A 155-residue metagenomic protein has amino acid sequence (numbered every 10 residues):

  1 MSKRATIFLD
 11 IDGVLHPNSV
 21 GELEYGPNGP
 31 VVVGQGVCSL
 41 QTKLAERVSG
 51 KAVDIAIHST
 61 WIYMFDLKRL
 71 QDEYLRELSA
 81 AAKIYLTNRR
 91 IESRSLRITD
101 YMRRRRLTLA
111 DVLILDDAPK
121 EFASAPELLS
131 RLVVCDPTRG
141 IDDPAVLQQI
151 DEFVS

Functional and structural regions predicted by a protein language model:
S2-G50: Active-site neighborhood of HAD-like aspartate-dependent phosphohydrolases
R4-T6, D54, D111-L113: Structural motif
L9, H58-M64, L115-D117: Short His-Asn-centered micro-motif
H16, W61-I62, D100-R104: Tryptophan-centric aromatic hotspots in well-structured domains and transmembrane helices
Q35, Y63-F65, R90-E92: Acidic-and-aromatic substrate-binding clefts and catalytic sites of carbohydrate-active enzymes
K51-Q71: Substrate-recognition element of Asp-dependent hydrolases with the DxDx(T/V) motif
K68-S155: C-terminal cap/substrate-recognition subdomain and adjoining C-terminal extension of metal-dependent phosphatase-like
